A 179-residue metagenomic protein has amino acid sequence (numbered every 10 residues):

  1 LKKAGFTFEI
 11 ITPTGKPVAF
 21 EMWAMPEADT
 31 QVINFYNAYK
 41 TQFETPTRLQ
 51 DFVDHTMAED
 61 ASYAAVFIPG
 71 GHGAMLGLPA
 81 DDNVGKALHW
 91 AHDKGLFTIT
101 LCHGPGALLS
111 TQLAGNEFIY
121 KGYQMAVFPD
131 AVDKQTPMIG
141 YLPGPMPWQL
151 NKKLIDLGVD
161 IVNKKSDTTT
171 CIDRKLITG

Functional and structural regions predicted by a protein language model:
K2-K94, T98, G106-G179: Extended, subdomain-level signal for the structured scaffold at the beginning of enzyme domains
